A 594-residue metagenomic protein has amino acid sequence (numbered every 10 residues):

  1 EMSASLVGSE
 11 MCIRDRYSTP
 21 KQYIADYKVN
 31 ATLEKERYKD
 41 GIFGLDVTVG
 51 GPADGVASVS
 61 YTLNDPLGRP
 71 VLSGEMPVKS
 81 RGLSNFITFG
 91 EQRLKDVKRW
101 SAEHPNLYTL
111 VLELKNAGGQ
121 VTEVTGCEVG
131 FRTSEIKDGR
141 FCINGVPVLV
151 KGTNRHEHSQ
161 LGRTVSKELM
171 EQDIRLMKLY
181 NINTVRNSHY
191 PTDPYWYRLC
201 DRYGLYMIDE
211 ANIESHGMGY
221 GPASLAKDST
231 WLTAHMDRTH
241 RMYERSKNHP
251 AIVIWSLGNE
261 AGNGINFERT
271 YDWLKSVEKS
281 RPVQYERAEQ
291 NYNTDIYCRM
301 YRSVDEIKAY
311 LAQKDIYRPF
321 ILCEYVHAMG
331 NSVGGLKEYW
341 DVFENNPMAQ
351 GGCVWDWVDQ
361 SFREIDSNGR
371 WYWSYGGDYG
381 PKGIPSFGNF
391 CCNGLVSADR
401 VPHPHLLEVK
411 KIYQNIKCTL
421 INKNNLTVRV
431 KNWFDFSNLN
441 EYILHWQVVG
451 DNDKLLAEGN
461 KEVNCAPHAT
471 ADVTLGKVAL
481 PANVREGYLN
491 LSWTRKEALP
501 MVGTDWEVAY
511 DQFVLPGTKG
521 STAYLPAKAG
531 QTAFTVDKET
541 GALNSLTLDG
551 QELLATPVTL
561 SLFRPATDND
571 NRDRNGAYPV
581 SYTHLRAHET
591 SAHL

Functional and structural regions predicted by a protein language model:
S5-E10, D15-L199, Y203-M207, R238 (+5 more regions): Secreted/periplasmic carbohydrate-active enzymes, especially glycoside hydrolases
E171-M177, T184-S397: Substrate-binding/catalytic cleft of secreted carbohydrate-active enzymes, primarily glycoside hydrolases
